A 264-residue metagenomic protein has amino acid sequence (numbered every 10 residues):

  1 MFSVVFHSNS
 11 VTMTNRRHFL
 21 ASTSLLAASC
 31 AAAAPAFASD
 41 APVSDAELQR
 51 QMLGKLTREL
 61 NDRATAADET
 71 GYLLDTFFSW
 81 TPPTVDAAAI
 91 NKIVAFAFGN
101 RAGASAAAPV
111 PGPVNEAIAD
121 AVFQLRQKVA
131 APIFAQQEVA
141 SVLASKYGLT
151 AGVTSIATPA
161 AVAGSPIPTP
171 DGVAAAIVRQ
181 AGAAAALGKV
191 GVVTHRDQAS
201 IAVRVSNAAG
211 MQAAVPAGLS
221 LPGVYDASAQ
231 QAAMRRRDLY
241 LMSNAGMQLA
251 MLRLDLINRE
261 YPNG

Functional and structural regions predicted by a protein language model:
M1-N15, S24-A31: N-terminal secretory signal peptides
A33-A38: Boundary at the C-terminal end of the N-terminal hydrophobic targeting segment
S39-L239: A structural signal for short, hydrophobic/glycine-enriched beta-strand patches
V224-G264: C-terminal capping/extension of enzyme domains
